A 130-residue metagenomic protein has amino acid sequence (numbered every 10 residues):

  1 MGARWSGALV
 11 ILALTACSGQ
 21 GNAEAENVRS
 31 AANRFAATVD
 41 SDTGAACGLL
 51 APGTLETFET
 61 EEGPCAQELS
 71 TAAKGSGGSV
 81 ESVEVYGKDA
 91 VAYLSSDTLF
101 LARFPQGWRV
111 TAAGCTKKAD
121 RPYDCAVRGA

Functional and structural regions predicted by a protein language model:
M1-G7: Bacterial N-terminal signal peptides that target proteins for export
V10, D40, F58-E59, W108 (+1 more regions): Residue-level signal for mature regions of secreted extracellular proteins and peptides
C17-G21: Bacterial signal peptide processing site
E24, R29-N33, A37-E84: Short solvent-exposed beta->alpha transition segments
V85-A92: Short, hydrophobic/aromatic-rich segments at coil-to-beta transitions
L94-S96: Glycine-centered tight beta-turn/hairpin loop motif at sheet-sheet or coil-to-beta transitions
T98-G129: Short beta-strand edge/turn micro-motifs at domain boundaries
